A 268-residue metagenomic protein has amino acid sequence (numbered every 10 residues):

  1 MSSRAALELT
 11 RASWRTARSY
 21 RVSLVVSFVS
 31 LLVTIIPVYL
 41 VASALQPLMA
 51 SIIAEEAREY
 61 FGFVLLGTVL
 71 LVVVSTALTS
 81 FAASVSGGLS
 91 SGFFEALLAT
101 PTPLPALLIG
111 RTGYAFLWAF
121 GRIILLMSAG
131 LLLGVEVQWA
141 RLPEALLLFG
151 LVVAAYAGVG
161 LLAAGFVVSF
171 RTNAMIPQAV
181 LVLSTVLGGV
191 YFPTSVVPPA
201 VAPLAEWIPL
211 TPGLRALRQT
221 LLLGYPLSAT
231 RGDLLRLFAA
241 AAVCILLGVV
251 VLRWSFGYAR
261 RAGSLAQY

Functional and structural regions predicted by a protein language model:
M1-Y268: Hydrophobic transmembrane alpha-helices and immediately adjacent juxtamembrane helices of multi-pass inner-membrane
